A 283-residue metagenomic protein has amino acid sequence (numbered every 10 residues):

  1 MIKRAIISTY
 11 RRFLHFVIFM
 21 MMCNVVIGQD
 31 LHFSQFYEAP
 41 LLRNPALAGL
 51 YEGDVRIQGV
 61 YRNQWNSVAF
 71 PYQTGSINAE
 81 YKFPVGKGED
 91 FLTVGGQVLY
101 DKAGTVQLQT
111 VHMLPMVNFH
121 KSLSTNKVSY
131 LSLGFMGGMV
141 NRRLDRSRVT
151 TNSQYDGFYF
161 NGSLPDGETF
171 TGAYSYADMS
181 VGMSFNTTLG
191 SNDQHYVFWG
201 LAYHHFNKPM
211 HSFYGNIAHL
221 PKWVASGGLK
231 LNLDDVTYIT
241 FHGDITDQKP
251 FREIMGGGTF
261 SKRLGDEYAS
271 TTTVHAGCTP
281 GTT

Functional and structural regions predicted by a protein language model:
M1-E38, G258: Bacterial Sec-dependent N-terminal signal peptides
Q29-T283: Subset of outer-membrane beta-barrel
